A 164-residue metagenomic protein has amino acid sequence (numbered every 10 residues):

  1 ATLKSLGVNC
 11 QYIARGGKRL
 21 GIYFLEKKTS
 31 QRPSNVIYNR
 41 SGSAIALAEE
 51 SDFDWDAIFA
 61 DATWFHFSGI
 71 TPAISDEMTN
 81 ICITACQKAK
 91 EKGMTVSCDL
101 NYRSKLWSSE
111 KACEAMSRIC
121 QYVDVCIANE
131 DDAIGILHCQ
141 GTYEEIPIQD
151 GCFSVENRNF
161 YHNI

Functional and structural regions predicted by a protein language model:
A1-G69: Conserved N-terminal subdomain of the carbohydrate kinase-like
T2, Q87-K88, R118, V125: Alpha-helical scaffold elements within enzyme catalytic domains, especially in hydrolases
S41, I70, N101-K105, D131-D132: Active-site beta-loop-alpha junctions enriched in small/polar residues
D52-F53, M78-T84, E110-S117: Charged helix-capping and loop-helix junction motifs
K88-T95: A short helix->loop->beta-strand "cap" motif at the edges of active sites that frequently abuts
V96-C98, C126: Hydrophobic faces of well-ordered beta-strands that scaffold small-molecule active sites in alpha/beta enzyme cores
L106-I164: Conserved phosphate/ATP/ADP-binding segment of small-molecule kinases
